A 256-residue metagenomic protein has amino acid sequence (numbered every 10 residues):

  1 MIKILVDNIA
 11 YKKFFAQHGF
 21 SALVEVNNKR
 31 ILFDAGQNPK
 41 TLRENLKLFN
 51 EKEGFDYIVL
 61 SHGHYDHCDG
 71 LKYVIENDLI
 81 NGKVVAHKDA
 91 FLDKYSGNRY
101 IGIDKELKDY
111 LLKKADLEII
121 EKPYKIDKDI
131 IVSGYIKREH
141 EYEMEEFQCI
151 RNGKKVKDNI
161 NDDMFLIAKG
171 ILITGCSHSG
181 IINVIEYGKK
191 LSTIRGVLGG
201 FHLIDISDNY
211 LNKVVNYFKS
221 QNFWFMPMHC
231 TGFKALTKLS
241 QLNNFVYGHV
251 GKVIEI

Functional and structural regions predicted by a protein language model:
M1-F49, D158-T174: Conserved beta-strand hairpin/beta-sheet module of binuclear metal-dependent hydrolase folds, prominently
D7-I9, A35-Q37, G63, K88-A90 (+6 more regions): Active-site metal-binding loops of divalent metal-dependent hydrolases
K29-I31, Y57, I130, G170-I171 (+1 more regions): Structural motif
K29-Y57, M144, Q148-R151, I181-K190: Pre-active-site segment of Zn-dependent metallo-hydrolases
K40-L92, K189-V197: Active-site metal-binding motif and surrounding structural segment of the metallo-beta-lactamase
Y65-H67, Y73, N159-H249: Cap/insert and terminal regions of metallo-dependent hydrolase folds
C68, E76-N77, N81-E121: Hydrophobic alpha-helical segments and helix pairs
N98-G102, E121-A168: Active-site-proximal loop/helix segment associated with metal-binding centers of metalloenzymes
